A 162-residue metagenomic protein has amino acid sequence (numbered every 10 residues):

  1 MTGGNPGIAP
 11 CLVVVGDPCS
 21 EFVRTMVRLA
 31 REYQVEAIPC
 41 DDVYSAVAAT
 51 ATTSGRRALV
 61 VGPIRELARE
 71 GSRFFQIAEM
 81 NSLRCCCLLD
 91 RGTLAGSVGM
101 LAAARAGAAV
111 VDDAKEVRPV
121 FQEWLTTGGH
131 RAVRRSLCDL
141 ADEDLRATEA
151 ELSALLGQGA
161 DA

Functional and structural regions predicted by a protein language model:
M1-L29, E116-A162: Non-catalytic signal-transmission and effector/linker regions of two-component phosphorelay proteins
G4-A9, R31, A51-R56, E79-M80: Flexible, charged surface loops at secondary-structure boundaries
I8-V15, G55-G62, S82-L89, G107-A109: Hydrophobic beta-strand segments of well-ordered beta-sheets in folded domains
V14-C19, D41-V43, V61-E66, L89-G92 (+1 more regions): Structural motif
V23, V47, R56-L83, D90-S97: Conserved phosphotransfer microenvironments
V27-A30, R73-I77, M100-A103: Short, glycine/charged-enriched secondary-structure capping and boundary segments
V27-R56, D113: A short, well-structured beta->alpha microelement
V35-P39, S82-L140, L145: Output/docking surface of receiver
